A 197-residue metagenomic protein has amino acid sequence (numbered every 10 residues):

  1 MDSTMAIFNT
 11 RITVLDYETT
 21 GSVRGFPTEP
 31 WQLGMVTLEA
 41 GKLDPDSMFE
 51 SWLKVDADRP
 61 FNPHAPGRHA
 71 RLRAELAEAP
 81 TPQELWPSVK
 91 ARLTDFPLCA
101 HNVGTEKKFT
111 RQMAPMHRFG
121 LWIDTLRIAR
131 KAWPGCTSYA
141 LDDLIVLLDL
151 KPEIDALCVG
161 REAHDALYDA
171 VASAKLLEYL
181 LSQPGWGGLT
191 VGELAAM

Functional and structural regions predicted by a protein language model:
D2-G120, G135, L144-L150, C158: Conserved non-catalytic scaffold segment of RNase H-like nuclease domains
P97-G104, K108-M113, D143-M197: Acidic, Mg2+-coordinating catalytic module of metal-dependent nucleases/exonucleases that use a two-metal-ion mechanism
I123-D143: Short alpha-helix plus adjacent loop in nuclease-associated cores
